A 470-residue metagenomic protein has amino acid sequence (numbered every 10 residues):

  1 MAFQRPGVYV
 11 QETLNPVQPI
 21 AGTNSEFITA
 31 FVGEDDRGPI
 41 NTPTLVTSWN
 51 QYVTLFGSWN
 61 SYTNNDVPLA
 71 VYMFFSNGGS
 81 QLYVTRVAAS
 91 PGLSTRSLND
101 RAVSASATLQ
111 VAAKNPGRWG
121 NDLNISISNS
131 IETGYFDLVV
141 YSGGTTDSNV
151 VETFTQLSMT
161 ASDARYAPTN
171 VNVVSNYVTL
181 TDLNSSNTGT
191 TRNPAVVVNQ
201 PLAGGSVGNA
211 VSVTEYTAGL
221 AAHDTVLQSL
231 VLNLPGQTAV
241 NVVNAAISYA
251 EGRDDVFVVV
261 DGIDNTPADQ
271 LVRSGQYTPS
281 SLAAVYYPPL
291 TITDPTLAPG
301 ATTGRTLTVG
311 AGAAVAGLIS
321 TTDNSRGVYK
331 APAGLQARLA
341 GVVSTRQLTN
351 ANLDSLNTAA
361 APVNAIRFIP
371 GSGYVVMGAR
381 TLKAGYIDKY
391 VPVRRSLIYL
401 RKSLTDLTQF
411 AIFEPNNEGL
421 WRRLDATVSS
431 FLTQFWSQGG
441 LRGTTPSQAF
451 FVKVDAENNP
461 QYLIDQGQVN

Functional and structural regions predicted by a protein language model:
M1-V103, Q110-P116, S130-T133, Y141-G144 (+1 more regions): Structured, hydrophobic secondary-structure cores that serve as assembly/anchoring elements
L45, T54, L180-N193, V197: Short, surface-exposed polybasic-aromatic patches that bind anionic ligands, especially phosphate groups
S97, Q156, T179-D182, P201: Acidic/proline-rich low-complexity IDRs
D100, M159, D182-S185, G204: Generic detector of low-complexity/intrinsically disordered segments and short hydrophobic N-terminal stretches
S106-T169, S175: Extended, Lys/Arg-rich, non-catalytic nucleic-acid recognition/anchoring regions of very large nucleic-acid-interacting
N170, L183-S186, V428: Gly/charged, well-structured mid-domain segments that form the phosphate/adenylate-handling core of ATP-dependent
T188-V211, Y216: Long, low-complexity, polar/charged, intrinsically disordered or flexibly structured peripheral segments
